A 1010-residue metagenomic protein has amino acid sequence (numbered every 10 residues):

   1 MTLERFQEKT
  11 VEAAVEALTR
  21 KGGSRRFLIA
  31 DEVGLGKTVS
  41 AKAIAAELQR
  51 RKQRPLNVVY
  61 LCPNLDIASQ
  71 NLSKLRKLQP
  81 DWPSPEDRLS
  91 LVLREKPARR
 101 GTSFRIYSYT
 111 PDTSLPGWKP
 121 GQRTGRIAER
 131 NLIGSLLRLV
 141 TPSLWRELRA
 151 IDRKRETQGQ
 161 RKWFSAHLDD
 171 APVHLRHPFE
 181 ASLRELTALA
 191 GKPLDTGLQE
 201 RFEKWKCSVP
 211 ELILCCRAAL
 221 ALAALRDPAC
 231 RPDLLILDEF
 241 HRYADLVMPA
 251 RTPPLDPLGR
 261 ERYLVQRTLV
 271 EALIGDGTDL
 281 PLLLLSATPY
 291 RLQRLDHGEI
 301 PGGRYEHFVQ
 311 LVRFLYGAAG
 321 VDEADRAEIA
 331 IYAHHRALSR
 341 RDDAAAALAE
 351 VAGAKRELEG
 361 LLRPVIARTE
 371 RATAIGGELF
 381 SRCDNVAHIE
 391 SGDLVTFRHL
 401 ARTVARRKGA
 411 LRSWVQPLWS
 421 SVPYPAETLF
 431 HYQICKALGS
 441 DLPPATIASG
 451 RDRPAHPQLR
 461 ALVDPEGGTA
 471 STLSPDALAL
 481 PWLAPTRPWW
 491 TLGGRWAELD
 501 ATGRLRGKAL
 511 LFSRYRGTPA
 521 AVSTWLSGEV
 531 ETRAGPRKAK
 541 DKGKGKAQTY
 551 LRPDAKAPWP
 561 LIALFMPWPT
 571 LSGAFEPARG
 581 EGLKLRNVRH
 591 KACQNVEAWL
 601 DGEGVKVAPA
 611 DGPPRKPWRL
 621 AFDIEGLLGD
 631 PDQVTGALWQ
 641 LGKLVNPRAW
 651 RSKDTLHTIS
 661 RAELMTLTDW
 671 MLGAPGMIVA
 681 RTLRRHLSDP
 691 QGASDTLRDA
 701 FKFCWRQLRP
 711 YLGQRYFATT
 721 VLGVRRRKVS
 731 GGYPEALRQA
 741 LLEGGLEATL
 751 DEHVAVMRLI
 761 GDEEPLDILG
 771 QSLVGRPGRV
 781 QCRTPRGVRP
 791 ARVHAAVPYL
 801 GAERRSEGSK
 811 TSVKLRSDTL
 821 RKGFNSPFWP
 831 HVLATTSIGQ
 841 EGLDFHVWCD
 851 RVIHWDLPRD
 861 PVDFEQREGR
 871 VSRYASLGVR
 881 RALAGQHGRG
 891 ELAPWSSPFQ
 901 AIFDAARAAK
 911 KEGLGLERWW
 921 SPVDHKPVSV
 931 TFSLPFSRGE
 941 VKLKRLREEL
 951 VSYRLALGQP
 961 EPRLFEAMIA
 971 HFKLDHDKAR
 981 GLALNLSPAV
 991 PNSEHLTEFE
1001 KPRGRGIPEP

Functional and structural regions predicted by a protein language model:
M1-G23, V39, A43-V832, S837-P1010: Helicase-associated low-complexity regulatory tails and linkers flanking the ATPase motor
R26: Walker A (P-loop) ATP-phosphate-binding motif of ABC ATPase nucleotide-binding domains
D31: The Walker A (P-loop) glycine that initiates the GxxxxGKT/S ATP-binding motif of P-loop NTPases
G34-K37: Conserved glycine(s) of the Walker
